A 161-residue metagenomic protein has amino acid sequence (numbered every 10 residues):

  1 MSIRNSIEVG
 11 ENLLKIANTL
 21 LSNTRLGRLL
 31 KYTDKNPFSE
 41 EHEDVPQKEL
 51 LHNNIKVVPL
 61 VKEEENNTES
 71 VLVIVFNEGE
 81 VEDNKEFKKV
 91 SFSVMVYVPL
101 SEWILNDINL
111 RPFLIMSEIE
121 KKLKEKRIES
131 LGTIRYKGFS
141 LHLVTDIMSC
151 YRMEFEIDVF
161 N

Functional and structural regions predicted by a protein language model:
M1-N5, W103-I104, S140: Residue-level detector of alpha-helix boundaries and kinks
M1-V81: Small/polar-rich, solvent-exposed N-terminal microdomains that initiate assembly or binding
I16, L20, V94, E102 (+2 more regions): Generic low-polarity alpha-helical segments
G27, L110-N161: Acidic-leaning, charged glycine-interspersed low-complexity segments
N66-T68, N84-K88, T145-Y151: Solvent-exposed loop and beta-edge segments used for protein-protein assembly and interaction
L72-E102: Active-site-adjacent structural patch at catalytic or cofactor/ligand-binding sites
P99-P112: Short histidine-centered catalytic/ligand-binding loop motif
